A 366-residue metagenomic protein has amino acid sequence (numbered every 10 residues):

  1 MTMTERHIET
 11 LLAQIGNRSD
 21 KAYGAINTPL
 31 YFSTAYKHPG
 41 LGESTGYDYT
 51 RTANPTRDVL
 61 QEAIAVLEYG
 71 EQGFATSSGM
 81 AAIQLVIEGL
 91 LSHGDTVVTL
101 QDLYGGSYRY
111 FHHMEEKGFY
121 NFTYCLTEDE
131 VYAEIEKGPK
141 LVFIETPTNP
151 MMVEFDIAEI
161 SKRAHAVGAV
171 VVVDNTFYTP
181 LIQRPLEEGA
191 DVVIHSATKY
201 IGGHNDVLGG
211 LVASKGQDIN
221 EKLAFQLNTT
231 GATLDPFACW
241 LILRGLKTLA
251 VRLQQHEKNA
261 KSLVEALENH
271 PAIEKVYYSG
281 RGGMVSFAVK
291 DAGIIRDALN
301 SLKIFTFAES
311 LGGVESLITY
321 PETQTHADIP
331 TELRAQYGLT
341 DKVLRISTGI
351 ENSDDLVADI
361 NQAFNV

Functional and structural regions predicted by a protein language model:
T2-N54, E62-A63: N-terminal "arm"/small-domain region of PLP-dependent enzymes with the aminotransferase-like
M3-E9, N17, P55, E265 (+3 more regions): Positively charged, small/polar-rich N-terminal and surface patches that mediate targeting and assembly and bind
L12-Q14, R18, Q72-A272, Y277: Conserved PLP-enzyme active-site core in the AAT-like
L30, P39-V59, I318-K342: Glycine-rich phosphate/pyrophosphate-binding loop and adjacent beta-alpha nucleotide/cofactor-binding cores
A35-L85, G89, G106-H113: Conserved N-terminal alpha-helix of the aminotransferase class I/II PLP-enzyme fold
H112, N121-F122, R252, Y320-V366: PLP-dependent enzyme catalytic core of the Aspartate aminotransferase-like
T230-G231, L302-S310, A363-V366: A common structural junction motif
S279-L344, T348: Conserved C-terminal alpha-helix-loop-beta "cap" of PLP-dependent enzymes that closes/shapes the active-site mouth
